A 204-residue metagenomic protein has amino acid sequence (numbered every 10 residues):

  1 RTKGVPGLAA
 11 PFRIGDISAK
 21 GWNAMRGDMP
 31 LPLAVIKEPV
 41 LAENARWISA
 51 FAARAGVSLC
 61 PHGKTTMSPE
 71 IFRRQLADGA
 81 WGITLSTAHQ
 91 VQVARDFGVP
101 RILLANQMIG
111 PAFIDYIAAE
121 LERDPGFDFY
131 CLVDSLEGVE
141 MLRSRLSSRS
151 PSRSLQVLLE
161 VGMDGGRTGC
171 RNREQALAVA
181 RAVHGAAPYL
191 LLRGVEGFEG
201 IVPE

Functional and structural regions predicted by a protein language model:
R1-N23: Acidic, low-complexity proline/glycine-rich segments
G7-A9, P30-V35, V57: Boundary/entry segment of secreted carbohydrate-active catalytic domains
I14-G21, V40-E70: N-terminal glycine-rich anion-binding loops that anchor highly charged ligand groups
I17-I36: Generic N-terminal amphipathic, Lys/Arg-enriched alpha-helix
W22-G27, F198-E204: Flexible glycine/acidic-rich beta-alpha junction loops that bind and position SAM and/or redox cofactors in anaerobic
I36-P39, Y130: Short, surface-exposed alpha-helical recognition segments that flank or form part of ligand/macromolecule-binding
C60-P203: Active-site-proximal beta-alpha core segment in soluble small-molecule metabolic enzymes
